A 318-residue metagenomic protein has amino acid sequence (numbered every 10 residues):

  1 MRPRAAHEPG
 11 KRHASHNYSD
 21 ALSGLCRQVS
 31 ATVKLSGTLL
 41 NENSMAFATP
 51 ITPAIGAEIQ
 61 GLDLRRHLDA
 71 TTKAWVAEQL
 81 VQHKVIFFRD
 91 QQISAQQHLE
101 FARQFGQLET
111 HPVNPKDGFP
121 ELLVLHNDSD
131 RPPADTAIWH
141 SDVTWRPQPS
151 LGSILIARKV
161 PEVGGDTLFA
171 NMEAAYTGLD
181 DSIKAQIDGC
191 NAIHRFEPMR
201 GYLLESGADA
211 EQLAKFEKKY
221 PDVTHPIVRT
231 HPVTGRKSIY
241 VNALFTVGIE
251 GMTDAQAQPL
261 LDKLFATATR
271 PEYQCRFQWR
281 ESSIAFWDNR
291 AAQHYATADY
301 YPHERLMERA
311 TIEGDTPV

Functional and structural regions predicted by a protein language model:
E8, A14-N17, A21, A31: Short hydrophobic alpha-helical segments enriched in small aliphatic residues
R12, Y18, L35, E42-S44: N-terminal cationic leader/targeting segments used for protein routing and processing
L39-F286, R290-V318: Fe(II)/2-oxoglutarate oxygenase catalytic core
